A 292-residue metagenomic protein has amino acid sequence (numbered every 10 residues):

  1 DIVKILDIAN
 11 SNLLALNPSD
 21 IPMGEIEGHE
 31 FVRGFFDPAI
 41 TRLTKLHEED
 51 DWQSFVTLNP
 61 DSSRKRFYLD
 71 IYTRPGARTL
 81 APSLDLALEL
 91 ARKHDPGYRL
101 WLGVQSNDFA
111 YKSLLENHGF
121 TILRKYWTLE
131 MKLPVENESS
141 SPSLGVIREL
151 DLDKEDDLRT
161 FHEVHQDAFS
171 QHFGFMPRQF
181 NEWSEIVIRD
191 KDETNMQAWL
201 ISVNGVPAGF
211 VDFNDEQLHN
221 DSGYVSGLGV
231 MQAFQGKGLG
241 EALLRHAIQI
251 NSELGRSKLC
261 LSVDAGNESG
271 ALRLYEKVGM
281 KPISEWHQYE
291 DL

Functional and structural regions predicted by a protein language model:
D1-E27, S141-R178: Short amphipathic alpha-helix that is part of the acyltransferase structural core
N10-H94, V104, V203, A208-G223: Conserved donor-binding loop and adjoining core beta-sheet/short helix segment in diverse acyl/aminoacyl transferases
P60-S63, T73-G145, H287-L292: Acyl-donor-binding surface of acyltransferase catalytic domains
G76-L90, V230, G236-Q249, E253 (+1 more regions): Conserved acetyl-CoA-binding loop-helix of GNAT-fold acetyltransferases
L100-G103, V225, L259-V263: Conserved hydrophobic beta-strand within the GNAT/NAT acetyltransferase core sheet that lines the active-site cleft
Y111-L115, A271, Y275-E276, M280: Conserved active-site tyrosine of GNAT-family acetyltransferases
Q171-E216, L228: Phosphate-binding active sites in nucleotide-utilizing proteins
L244, N267-A271, Q288-L292: Short glycine/proline-centered loop/turn elements that form peptide/ligand docking sites
